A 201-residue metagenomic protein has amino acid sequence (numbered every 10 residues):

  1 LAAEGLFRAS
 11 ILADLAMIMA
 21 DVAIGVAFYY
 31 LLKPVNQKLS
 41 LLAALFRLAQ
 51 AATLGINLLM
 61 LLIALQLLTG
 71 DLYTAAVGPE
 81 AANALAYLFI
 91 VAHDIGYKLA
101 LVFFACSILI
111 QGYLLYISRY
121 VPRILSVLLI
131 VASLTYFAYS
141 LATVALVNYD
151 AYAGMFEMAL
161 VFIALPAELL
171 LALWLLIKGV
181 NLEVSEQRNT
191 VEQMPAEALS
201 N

Functional and structural regions predicted by a protein language model:
L1-N201: Hydrophobic, aromatic-enriched alpha-helical segments typical of multi-pass transmembrane helices
